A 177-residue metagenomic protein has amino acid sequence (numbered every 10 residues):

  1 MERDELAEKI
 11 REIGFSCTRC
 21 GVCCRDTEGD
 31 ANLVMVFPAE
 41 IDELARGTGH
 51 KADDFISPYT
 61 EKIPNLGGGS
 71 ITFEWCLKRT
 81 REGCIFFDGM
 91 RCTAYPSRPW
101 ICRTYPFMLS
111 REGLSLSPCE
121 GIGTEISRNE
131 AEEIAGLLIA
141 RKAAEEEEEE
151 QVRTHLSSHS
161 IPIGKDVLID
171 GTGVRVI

Functional and structural regions predicted by a protein language model:
M1-I177: Short loop/turn segments that flank or connect secondary-structure elements
